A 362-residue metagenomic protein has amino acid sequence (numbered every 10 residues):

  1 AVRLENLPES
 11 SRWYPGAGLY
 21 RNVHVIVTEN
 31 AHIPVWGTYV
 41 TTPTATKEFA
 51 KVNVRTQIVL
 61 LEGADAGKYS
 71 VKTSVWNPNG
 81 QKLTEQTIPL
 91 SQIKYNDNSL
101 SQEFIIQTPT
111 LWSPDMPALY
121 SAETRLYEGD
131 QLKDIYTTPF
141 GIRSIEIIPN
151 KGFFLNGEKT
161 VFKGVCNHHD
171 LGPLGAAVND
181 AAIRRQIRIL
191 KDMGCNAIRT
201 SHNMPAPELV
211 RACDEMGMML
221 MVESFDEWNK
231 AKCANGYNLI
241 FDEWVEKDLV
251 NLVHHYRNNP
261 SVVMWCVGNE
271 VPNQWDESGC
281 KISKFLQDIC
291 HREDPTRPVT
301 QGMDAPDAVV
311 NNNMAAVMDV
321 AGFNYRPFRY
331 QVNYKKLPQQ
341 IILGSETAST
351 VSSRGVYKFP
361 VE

Functional and structural regions predicted by a protein language model:
A1-A212, M216-L220, D248-N258, V263-M264 (+3 more regions): Secreted/periplasmic carbohydrate-active enzymes, especially glycoside hydrolases
R55, A181-E362: Substrate-binding/catalytic cleft of secreted carbohydrate-active enzymes, primarily glycoside hydrolases
